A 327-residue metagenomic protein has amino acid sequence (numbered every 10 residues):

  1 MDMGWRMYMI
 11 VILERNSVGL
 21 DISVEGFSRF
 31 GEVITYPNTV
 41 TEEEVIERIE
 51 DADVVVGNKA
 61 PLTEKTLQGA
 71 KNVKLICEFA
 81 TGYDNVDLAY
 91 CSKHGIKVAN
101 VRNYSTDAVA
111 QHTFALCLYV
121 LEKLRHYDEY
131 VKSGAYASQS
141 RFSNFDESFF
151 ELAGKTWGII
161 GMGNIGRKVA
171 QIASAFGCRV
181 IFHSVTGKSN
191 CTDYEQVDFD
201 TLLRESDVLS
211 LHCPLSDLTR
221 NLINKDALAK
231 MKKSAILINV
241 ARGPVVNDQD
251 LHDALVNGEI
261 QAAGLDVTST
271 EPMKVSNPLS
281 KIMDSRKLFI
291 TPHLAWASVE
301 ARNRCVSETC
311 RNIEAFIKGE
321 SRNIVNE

Functional and structural regions predicted by a protein language model:
M1-V54, I181: N-terminal glycine-/charge-rich "phosphate-binding" loop or analogous flexible N-terminal tail
Y8, R29, S143-K233: Rossmann-like dinucleotide/phosphate-binding beta-alpha-beta segment
P37, F79-A80, I96-D107, S184 (+1 more regions): Short beta->alpha connector loops at strand-helix junctions that form conserved, small/polar/Pro-enriched
A52, A70-V73, E205-S206, S234: An anion/phosphate-binding loop that grips the pyrophosphate of nucleotide cofactors and donors
A60, T81, D207, H212-L215 (+2 more regions): Short glycine-/small-residue-rich Rossmann-like dinucleotide-binding loops
R102-T156: Phosphate-binding beta-alpha-beta segment of Rossmann-like dinucleotide-binding domains, i.e., the NAD(P)
S234-I236, V240-E327: Rossmann-like dinucleotide-binding domain for NAD(H)/NADP(H)
